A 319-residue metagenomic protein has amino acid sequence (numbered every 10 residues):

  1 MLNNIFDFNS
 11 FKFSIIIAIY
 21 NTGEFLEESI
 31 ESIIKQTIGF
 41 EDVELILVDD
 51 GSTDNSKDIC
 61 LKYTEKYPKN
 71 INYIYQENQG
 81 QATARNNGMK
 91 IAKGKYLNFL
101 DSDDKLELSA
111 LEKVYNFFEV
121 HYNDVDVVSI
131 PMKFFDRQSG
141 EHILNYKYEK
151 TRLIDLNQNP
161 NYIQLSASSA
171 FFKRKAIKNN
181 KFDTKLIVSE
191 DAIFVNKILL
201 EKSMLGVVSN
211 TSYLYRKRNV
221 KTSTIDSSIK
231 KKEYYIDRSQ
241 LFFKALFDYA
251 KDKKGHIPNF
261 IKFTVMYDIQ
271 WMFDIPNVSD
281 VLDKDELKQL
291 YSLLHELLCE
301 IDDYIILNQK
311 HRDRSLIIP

Functional and structural regions predicted by a protein language model:
M1-A245, V265: Nucleotide-sugar donor-binding/catalytic module of glycosyltransferases that assemble extracellular/cell-envelope
K217-P319: C-terminal subregions of glycosyltransferases and related glycan-biosynthesis enzymes
